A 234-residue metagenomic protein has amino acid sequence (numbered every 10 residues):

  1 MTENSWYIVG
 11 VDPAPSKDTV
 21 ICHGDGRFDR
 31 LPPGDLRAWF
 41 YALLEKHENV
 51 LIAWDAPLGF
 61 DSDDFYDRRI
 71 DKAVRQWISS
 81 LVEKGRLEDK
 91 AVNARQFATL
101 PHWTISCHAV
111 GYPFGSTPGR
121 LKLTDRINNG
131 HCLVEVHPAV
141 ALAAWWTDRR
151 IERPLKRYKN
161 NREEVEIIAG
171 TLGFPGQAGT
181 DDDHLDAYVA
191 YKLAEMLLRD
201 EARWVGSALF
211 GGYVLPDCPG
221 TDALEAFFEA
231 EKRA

Functional and structural regions predicted by a protein language model:
T2-V9, P13-A234: RNase H-like (RuvC/DEDD) metal-dependent nuclease/polynucleotide-processing core
